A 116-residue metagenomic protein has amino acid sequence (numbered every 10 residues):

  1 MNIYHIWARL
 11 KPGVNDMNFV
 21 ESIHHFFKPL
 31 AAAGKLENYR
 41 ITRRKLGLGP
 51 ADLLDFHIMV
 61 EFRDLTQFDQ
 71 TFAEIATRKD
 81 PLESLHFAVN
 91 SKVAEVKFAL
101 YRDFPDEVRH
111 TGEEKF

Functional and structural regions predicted by a protein language model:
M1, G112-F116: Basic/polar N-terminal segments that are highly enriched at the extreme N-terminus, encompassing both cleavable
N2-R9: Active-site-flanking beta-strand signature of metal-NTP-handling nucleotidyl enzymes and homologous cyclase-like
I6, F19, I23, I58 (+2 more regions): Hydrophobic pocket/interface hotspot
L10-G13, F62-R63: Structural beta->alpha junctions
V14, K45, T66: Feature marks short, surface-exposed loop/turn motifs that line or immediately flank catalytic pockets and channel
V14-I41: Short amphipathic alpha-helical segments
P29-E37, A51-L53, M59-E107, K115-F116: An amphipathic, aromatic/His-enriched active-site/gating alpha helix that lines ligand/cofactor pockets
K45-A51: Short, charge-patterned binding micro-sites
